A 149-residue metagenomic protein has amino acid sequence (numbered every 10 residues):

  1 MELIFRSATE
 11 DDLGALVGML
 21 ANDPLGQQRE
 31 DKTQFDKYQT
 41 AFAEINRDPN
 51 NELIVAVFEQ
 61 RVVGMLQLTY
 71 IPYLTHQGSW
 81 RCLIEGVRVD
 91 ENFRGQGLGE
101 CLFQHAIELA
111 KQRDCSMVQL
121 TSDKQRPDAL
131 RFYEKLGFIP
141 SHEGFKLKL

Functional and structural regions predicted by a protein language model:
M1-D11: Conserved N-terminal entry element of GNAT/NAT acetyltransferase domains
A8, V87-V89, S122: Hydrophobic adenine-recognition pocket in adenosine-nucleotide-binding enzymes
E10-D11, G18-S79, E85, F103 (+1 more regions): Acetyl-CoA-dependent GNAT
I71-Y73, N92, Q125: Short coil/turn motifs at secondary-structure junctions
G78-E91, E143: Conserved acetyl-CoA binding element of GNAT-fold acetyltransferases
G86-V89, G95-E108, K135: Conserved acetyl-CoA-binding loop-helix of GNAT-fold acetyltransferases
E100, Q112, K124-H142, L147: Conserved active-site alpha-helix within GNAT-family acetyltransferase domains
F103, A110-T121: Conserved GNAT acetyl-CoA-binding A-motif
